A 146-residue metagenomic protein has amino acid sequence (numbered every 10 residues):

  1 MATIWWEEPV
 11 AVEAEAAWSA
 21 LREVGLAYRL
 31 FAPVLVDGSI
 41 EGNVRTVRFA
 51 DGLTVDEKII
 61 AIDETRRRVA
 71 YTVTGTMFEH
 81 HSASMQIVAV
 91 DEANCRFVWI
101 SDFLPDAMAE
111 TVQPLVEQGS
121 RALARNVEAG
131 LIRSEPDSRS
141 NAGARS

Functional and structural regions predicted by a protein language model:
M1-S39, R145-S146: Hydrophobic ligand-binding cavity/cleft-lining segments
M1-T3, G52, R66, H80 (+1 more regions): A general secondary-structure signal for short beta-strands and their flanking turns/coil in non-transmembrane regions
E7-A11, R48, K58, Q86: Generic structural detector for well-ordered beta-strands
V10-V12, F49, V73, F103: Short beta-strand-to-loop capping motifs
A11-E15, A61-T65, I87-R96: A short, structured loop/turn motif at beta-sheet edges
G25-T76, S82, Q118, A129 (+1 more regions): Glycine-rich portal/gate segments that line the openings of hydrophobic small-molecule binding cavities
V73-R125, S134-P136: Beta-strand/loop substructures that line and gate deep hydrophobic ligand-binding cavities in soluble
R125-S146: Short, highly charged C-terminal tails/helix-capping segments
